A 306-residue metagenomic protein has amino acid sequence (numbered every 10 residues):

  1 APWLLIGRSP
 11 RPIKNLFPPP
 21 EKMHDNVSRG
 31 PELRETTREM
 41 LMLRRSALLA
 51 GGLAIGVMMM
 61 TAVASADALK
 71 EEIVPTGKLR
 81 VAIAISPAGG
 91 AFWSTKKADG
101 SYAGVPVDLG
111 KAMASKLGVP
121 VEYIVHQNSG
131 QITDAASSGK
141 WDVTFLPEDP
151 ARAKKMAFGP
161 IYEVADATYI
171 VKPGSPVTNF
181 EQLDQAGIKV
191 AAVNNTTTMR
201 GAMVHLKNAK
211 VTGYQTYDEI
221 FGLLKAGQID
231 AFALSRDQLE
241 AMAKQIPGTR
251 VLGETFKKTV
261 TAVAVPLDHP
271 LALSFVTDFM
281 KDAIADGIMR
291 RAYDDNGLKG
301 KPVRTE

Functional and structural regions predicted by a protein language model:
D67-P147: Extracytoplasmic small-molecule ligand-binding "clamshell" domains of the periplasmic binding protein/Venus flytrap
A68, T197-Y214, V251-L252, K281-E306: Ligand-binding clefts/hinges and TM-proximal coupling segments of bilobed small-molecule sensing domains
K78-I85, Y102-A103, E181-N195, K210: Short loop->beta-strand "edge-of-pocket" segments that line small-molecule binding or catalytic clefts across diverse
S101-K116, S175, E181, N195-T196 (+2 more regions): Extended ligand-binding regions for polar small-molecule ligands
V107, Y123-D134, T178, T212-G222 (+2 more regions): Short helix-initiation/N-cap motifs at beta->coil->alpha
K111, S115, P120-D184, R250: Acidic, polar ligand-binding/catalytic clefts
G130, P147-K155, G201-V204, K225-K257: A ligand-binding cleft/hinge motif common to bilobed small-molecule-binding domains
V164-P173, E219, R236, E240-K281 (+1 more regions): Periplasmic-binding protein-like
